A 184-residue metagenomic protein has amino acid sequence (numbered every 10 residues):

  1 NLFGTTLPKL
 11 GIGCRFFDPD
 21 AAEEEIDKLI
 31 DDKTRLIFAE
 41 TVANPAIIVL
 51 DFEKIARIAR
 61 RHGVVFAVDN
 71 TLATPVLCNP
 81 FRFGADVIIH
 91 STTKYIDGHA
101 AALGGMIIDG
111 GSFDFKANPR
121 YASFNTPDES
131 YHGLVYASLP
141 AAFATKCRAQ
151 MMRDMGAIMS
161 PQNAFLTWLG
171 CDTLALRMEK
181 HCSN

Functional and structural regions predicted by a protein language model:
N1-N184: Conserved PLP-enzyme active-site core in the AAT-like
